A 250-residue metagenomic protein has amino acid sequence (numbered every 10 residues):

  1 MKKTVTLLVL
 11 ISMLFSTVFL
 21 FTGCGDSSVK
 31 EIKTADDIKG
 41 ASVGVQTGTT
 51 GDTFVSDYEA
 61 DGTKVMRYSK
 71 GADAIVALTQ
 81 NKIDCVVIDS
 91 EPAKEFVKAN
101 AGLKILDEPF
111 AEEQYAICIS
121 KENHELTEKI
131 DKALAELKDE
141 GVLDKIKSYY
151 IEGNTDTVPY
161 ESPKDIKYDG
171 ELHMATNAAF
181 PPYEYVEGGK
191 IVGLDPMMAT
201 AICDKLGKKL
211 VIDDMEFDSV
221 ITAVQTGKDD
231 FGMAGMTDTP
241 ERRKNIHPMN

Functional and structural regions predicted by a protein language model:
F19-G23: C-terminal motif of bacterial Sec signal peptides marking the signal peptidase cleavage site
G25-D26, T49, K94, A116-D156 (+1 more regions): Extended ligand-binding regions for polar small-molecule ligands
D26-D37, N100-A111, K121, T200 (+1 more regions): Acidic, polar ligand-binding/catalytic clefts
S27-S42, D156-I191: Immediate post-signal peptide segment of exported/extracytoplasmic ligand-binding proteins
S28-G102, N123-E125, M236-T237, N250: Pocket-lining segment of extracytoplasmic ligand-binding domains
T50-T63, I105-P109, K132-D169: Ligand-binding clefts/hinges and TM-proximal coupling segments of bilobed small-molecule sensing domains
K64-R67, V76, C85, K129 (+2 more regions): Extracytoplasmic small-molecule ligand-binding "clamshell" domains of the periplasmic binding protein/Venus flytrap
S90, K94-D131, Y160, A178 (+1 more regions): Periplasmic-binding protein-like
